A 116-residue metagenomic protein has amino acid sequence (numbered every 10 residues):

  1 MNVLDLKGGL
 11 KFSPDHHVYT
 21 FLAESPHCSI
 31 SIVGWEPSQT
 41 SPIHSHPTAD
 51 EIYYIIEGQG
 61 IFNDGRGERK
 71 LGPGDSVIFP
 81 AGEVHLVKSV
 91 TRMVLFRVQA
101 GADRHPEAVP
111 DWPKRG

Functional and structural regions predicted by a protein language model:
M1-S29, P42, D111-G116: A short, N-terminal "cap"/entry segment at the start of jelly-roll beta-barrel domains of the cupin/DSBH fold
S31-H46: Conserved short histidine dyad/triad with adjacent acidic residue
T40-P42, V77, A81-L86: Histidine-centered metal-chelating micro-motifs
T48-D50, Y54-G60: Glycine- and acidic-residue-biased ligand/ion/polar-headgroup-sensing regions
I56-E57, P73, T91: A cytosolic small-molecule/anion-sensing beta-strand core signal
R66-A81: Short acidic-glycine-tyrosine-enriched beta hairpin
A81-P106: Ligand-binding loop in jelly-roll beta-barrel domains
